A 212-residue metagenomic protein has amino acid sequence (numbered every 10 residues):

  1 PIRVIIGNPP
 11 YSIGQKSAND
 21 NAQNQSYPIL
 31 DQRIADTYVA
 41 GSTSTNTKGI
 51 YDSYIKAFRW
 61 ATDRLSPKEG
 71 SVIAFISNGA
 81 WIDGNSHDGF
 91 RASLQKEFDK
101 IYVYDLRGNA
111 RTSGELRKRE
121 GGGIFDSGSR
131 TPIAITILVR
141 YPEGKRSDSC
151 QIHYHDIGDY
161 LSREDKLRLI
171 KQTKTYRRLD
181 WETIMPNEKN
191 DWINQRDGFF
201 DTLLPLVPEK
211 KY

Functional and structural regions predicted by a protein language model:
P1-A22, S44, P67-E69, R117-Y212: Polynucleotide-recognition surfaces of large bacterial nucleic-acid defense/processing enzymes
P1-F75, A80-G84, S93-V103: SAM-dependent methyltransferase catalytic-core segment centered on the flexible catalytic loop and adjoining short
N21-P28, A92, N109-S113, G122 (+1 more regions): A sequence-level detector of short, solvent-exposed, charge-rich linear segments
T37-Y38, V103-N109, G114-E115, G121: Amphipathic helix/helix-loop-helix segment enriched in hydrophobic residues with interspersed Lys/Arg and occasional
Y51, F58, F75, F90 (+5 more regions): Phenylalanine-focused residue identity feature
A61, H87-G89, R119-G123: Short alpha-helical segments and helix-capping/turn motifs at coil-helix boundaries
S77-G79, D105-R107, R140, D156-G158: Active-site proximal loops enriched in glycine and acidic residues that flank catalytic Cys/His/Asp and coordinate
I82, A110-T112, K145, L161: Flexible, glycine-rich phosphate/dinucleotide-binding loops and adjacent beta-alpha linkers at cofactor/substrate
